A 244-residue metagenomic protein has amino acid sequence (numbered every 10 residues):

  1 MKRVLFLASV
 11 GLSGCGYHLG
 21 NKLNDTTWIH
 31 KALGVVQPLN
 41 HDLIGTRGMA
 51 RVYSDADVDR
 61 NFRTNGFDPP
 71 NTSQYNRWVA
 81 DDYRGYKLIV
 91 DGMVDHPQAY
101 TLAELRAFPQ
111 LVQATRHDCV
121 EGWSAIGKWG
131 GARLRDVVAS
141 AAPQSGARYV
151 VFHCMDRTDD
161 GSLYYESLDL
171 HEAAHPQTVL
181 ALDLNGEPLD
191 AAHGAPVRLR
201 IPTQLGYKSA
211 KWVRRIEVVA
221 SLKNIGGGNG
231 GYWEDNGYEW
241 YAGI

Functional and structural regions predicted by a protein language model:
M1-G11, L199: N-terminal secretory signal peptides and thylakoid transit peptides that target proteins across membranes
H18-I244: Structured, non-membrane catalytic/scaffold regions adjacent to prosthetic-group chemistry
